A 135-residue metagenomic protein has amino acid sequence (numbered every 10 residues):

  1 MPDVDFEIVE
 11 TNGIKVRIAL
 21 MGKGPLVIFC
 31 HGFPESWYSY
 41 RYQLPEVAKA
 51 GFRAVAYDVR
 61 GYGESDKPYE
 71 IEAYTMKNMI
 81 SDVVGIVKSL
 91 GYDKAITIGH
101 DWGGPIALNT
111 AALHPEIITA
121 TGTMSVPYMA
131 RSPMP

Functional and structural regions predicted by a protein language model:
M1-K15: N-terminal cap/lid segment of alpha/beta-hydrolase-fold proteins
T11-N12, K49, A56-G99, Y128-M129 (+1 more regions): Active-site loop/oxyanion-hole signature of alpha/beta-hydrolase fold enzymes
R17-D66: Conserved HGGG/HGGXW glycine-rich cap/lid loop of the alpha/beta-hydrolase fold
S39, N78-D82, I106, A120: Ligand-binding pocket scaffold of soluble enzyme catalytic domains
D93-M134: Conserved hydrolase catalytic core segment
